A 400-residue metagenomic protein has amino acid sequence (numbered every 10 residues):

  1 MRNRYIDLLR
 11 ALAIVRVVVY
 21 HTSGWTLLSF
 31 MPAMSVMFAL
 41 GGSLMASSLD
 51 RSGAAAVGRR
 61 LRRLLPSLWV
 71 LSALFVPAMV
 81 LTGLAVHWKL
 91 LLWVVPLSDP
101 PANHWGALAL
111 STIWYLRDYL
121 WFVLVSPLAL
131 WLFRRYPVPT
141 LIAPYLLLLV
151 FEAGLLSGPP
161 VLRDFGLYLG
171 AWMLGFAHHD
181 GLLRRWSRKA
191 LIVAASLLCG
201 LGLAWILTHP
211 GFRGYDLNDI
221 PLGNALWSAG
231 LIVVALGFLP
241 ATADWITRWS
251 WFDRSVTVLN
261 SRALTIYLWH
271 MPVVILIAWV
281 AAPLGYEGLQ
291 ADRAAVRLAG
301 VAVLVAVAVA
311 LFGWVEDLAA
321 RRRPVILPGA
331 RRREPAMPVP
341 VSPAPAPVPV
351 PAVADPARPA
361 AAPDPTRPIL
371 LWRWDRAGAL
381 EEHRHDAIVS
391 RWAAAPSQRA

Functional and structural regions predicted by a protein language model:
M1-L370, W374-L380, R384, I388-R391 (+1 more regions): Alpha-helical transmembrane segments and their immediate juxtamembrane cytosolic regions
